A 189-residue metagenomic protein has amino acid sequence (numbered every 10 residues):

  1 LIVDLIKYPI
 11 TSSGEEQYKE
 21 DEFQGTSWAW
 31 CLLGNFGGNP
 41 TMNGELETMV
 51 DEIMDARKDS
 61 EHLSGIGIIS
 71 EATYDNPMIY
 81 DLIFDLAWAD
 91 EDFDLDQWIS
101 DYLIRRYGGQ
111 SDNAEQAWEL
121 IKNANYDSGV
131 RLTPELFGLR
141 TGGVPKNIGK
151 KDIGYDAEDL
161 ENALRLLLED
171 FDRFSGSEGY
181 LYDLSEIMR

Functional and structural regions predicted by a protein language model:
L1-K122, D127, P145: Catalytic-core regions of glycoside hydrolase
S70, Y74, D92-R189: C-terminal non-catalytic alpha-helical accessory regions
